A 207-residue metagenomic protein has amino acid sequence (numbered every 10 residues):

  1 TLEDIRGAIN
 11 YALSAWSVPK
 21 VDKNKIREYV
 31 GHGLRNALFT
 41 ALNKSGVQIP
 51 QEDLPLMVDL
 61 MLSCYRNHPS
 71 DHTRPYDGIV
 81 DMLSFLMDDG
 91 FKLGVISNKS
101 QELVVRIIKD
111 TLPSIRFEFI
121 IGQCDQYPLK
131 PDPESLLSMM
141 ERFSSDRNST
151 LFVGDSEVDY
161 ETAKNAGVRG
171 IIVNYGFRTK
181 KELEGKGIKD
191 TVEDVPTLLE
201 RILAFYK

Functional and structural regions predicted by a protein language model:
T1-E28: Active-site neighborhood of HAD-like aspartate-dependent phosphohydrolases
L2, R6, R27-G31, V58 (+3 more regions): Amphipathic, non-transmembrane alpha-helical scaffold segments
G7-Y11, K25, A37-T40, L60 (+5 more regions): Alpha-helical elements of Rossmann-like donor-binding domains used by nucleotide-donor carbohydrate transfer enzymes
S14, M87, S100-Q101, V105-K207: Asp-based, Mg2+/Mn2+-dependent phosphohydrolase catalytic module
V18-K25, G46-D59, I115-F117, R147: Short, surface-exposed acidic
V21-H32, I49-E52, S70-D77, V95-K99 (+5 more regions): Residues at secondary-structure transition points
G31-N67, D77, F85: A metal-dependent, Asp-based hydrolase signature
R66-V95, Q101-V105, K109, P133 (+1 more regions): Short, acidic loop-to-helix structural element flanking the phosphoryl-transfer center in phosphate-processing enzymes
